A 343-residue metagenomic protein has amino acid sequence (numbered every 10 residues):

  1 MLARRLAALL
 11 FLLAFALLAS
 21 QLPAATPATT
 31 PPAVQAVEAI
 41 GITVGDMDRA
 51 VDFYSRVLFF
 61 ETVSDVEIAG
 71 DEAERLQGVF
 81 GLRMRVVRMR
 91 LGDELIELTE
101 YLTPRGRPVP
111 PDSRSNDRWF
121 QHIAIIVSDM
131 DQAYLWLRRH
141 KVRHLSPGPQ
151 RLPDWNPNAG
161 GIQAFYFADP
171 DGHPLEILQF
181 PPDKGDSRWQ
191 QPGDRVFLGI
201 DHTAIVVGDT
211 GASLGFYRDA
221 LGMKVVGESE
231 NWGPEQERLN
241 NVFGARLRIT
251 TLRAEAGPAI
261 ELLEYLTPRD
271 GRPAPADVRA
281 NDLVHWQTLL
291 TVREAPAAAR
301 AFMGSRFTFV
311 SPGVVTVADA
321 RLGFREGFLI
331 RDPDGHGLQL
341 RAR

Functional and structural regions predicted by a protein language model:
M1-R4: N-terminal secretory signal peptides that target proteins for export/translocation
A7-S20: Bacterial N-terminal signal peptides
A24-P32, I125, D131-L198, I205 (+5 more regions): Vicinal oxygen chelate
V37, G41-V44, F60, V87-M89 (+12 more regions): Short, structured motif recognition centered on aromatic/hydrophobic residues
T43-E94, Q132, R139, W155-A159 (+1 more regions): Core segments of cupin and vicinal oxygen chelate
D48, D52-I68, T103-P104, P111-W119 (+10 more regions): Extended intrinsically disordered, low-complexity coil regions enriched in Ser, Thr, Gly, Ala and often Pro
L76-L82, V86-M89, D93-I96, E100 (+2 more regions): Post-signal peptide N-terminal segment of secreted/secretory-pathway proteins
